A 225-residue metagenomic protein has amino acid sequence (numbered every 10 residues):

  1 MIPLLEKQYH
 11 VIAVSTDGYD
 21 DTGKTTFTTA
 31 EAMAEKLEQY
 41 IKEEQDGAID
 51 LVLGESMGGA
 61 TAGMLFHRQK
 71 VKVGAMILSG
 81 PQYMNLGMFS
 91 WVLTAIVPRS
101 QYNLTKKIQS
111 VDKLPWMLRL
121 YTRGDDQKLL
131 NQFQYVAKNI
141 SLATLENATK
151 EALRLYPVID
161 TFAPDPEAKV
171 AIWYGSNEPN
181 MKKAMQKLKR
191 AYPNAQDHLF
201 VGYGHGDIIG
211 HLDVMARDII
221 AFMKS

Functional and structural regions predicted by a protein language model:
M1-I12: Short amphipathic alpha-helix adjacent to the substrate-entry channel of hydrolases
I12-L53, R217: Active-site loop/oxyanion-hole signature of alpha/beta-hydrolase fold enzymes
L53-A62: Gly/Ala-rich beta-loop-alpha elbow adjacent to hydrolase catalytic centers
H67, V73-L104: Flexible "cap/lid" loop of the alpha/beta hydrolase fold
M88-F89, K107-P164: Conserved alpha/beta-hydrolase catalytic His-Asp/Glu region
D165-P166, I172-Y174: Short beta-strand/loop motif that positions the catalytic acidic residue of the alpha/beta-hydrolase fold
P179-M185: Conserved alpha/beta-hydrolase "acid-adjacent" motif
F200-V214: Catalytic histidine-centered segment of alpha/beta-hydrolase-like enzymes
